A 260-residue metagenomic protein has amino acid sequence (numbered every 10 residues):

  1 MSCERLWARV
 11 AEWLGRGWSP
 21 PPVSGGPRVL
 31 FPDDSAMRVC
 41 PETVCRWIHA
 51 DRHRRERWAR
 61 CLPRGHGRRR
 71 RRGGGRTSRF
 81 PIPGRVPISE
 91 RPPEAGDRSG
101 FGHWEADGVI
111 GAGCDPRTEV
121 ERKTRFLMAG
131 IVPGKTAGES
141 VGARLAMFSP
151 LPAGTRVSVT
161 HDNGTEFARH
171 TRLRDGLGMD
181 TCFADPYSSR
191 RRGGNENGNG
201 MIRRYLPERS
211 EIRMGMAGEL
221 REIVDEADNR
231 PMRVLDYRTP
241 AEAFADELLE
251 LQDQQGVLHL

Functional and structural regions predicted by a protein language model:
M1-A36, R91: A short, amphipathic alpha-helix used for macromolecular contacts
V10, V23, V44, D107 (+7 more regions): Mobile genetic element proteins and their domesticated derivatives, centered on retroelements and DNA transposons
D33-G96: Basic, flexible linker segments flanking DNA-binding modules in nucleic acid-interacting mobile-element proteins
F101-G111: Two-metal-ion RNase H-like nuclease active-site motif
I110-G113, A129-A153: Active-site beta-loop-alpha junctions of metal-dependent nucleic acid enzymes, especially the RNase H-like/DDE
R125-G130, F183: Short small-residue beta-strand/loop micro-motif enriched in glycine and branched aliphatics
H161-N163, A168-G176, C182-L206, R213-D225: RNase H-like two-metal-ion nuclease catalytic core shared by retroviral integrases and related mobile-element nucleases
E208-L260: C-terminal domain-tail junction helix/linker
